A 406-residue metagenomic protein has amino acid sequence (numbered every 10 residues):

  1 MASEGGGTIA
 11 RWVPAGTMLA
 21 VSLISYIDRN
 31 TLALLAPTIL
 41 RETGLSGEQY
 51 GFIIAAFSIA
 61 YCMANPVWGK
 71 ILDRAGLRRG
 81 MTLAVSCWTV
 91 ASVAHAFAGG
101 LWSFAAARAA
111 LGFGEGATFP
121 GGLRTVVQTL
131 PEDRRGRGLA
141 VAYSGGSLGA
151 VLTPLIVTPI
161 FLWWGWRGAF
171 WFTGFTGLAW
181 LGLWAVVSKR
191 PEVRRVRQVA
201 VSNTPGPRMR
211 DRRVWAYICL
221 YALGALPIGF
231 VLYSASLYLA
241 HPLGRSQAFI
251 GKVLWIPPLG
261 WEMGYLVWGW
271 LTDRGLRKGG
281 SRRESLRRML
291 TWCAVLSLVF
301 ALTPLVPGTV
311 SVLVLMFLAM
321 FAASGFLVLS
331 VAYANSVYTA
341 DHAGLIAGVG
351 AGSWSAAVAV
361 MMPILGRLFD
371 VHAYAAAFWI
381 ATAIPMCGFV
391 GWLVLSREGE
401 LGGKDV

Functional and structural regions predicted by a protein language model:
A2-G7, P191-I218: Juxtamembrane intracellular "pre-TM" segments in multi-pass secondary transporters
N30, S58-P66, A150-V151, P258-E262 (+2 more regions): Residue-level signature of mid-helix packing/kink "hotspots" within the transmembrane helices of 12-pass Major
L32-A33, R212-L266, L327, V331: Extracytoplasmic gate region of multi-pass secondary transporters
G44, G76, F97-S103, P131 (+1 more regions): Helix-breaking motifs and short loop linkers at transmembrane-helix boundaries and internal kinks in secondary membrane
M63-G99: Conserved MFS/SLC helix-loop-helix module at the cytosolic interface between two early adjacent transmembrane helices
A107-G146: Cytoplasmic helix-loop-helix junction between adjacent transmembrane helices in 12-TM secondary transporters
A142-S188: Helix-loop-helix hairpin linking two adjacent transmembrane segments in secondary transporters
N335-V371: A late C-terminal transmembrane helix in Major Facilitator Superfamily
